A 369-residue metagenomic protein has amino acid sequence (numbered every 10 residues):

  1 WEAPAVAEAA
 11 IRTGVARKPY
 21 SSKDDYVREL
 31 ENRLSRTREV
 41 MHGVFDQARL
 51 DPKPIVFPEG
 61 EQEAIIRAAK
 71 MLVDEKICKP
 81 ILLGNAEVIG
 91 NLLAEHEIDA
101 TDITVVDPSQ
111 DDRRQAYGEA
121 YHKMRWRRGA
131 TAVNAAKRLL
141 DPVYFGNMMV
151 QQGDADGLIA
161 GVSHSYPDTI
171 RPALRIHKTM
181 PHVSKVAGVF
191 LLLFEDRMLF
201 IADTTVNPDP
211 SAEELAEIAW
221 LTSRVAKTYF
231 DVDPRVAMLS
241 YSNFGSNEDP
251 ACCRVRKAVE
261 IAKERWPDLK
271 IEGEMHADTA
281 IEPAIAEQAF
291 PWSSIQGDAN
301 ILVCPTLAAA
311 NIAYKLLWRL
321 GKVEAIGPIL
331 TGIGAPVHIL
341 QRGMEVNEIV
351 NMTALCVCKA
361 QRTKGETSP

Functional and structural regions predicted by a protein language model:
W1-K18, E366-P369: Mobile late-domain/C-terminal helix-loop "cap" segments that border catalytic sites or the cytosolic face
R17-Y20, Y26-Q296, N300-P369: Anion-binding alpha/beta catalytic cores of soluble intermediary-metabolism enzymes, centered on
